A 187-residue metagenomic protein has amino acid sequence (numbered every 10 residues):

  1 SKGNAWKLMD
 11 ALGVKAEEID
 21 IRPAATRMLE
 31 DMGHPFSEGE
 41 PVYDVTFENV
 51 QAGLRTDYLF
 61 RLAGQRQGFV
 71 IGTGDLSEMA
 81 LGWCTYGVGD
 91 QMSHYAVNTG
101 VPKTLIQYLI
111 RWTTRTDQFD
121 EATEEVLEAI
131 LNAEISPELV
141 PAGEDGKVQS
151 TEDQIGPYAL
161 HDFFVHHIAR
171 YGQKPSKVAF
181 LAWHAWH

Functional and structural regions predicted by a protein language model:
S1-H187: ATP/NTP-dependent adenylation/nucleotidyl-transfer catalytic domains that generate, transfer, or process NMP-activated
